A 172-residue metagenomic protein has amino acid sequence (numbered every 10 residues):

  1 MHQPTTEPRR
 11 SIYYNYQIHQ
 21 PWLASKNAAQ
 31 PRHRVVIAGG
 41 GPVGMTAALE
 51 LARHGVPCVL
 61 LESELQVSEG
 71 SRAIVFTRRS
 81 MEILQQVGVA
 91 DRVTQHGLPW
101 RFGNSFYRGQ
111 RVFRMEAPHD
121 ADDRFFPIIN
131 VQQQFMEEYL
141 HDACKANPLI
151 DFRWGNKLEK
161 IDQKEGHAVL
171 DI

Functional and structural regions predicted by a protein language model:
M1-V35, E50-H54: Extreme N-terminal leader/targeting segments of oxidoreductases
T5-E7, E69-K145, R153-G155, E159-D162: Active-site-adjacent segment of FAD-dependent monooxygenases/related oxidoreductases
Q30-L60, L65: N-terminal Rossmann-like FAD-binding beta1-loop-alpha1 element of flavoenzymes
P31-H33, W154-N156, G166-A168: Short beta-strand or tight-loop elements that sit immediately N-terminal to catalytic metal-binding acidic residues
R32, G55, P99-F102, F125 (+1 more regions): A structure-centric signal for secondary-structure junctions around beta-strands
I37-A38, Q132, L158, L170: Short hydrophobic core segments
G55, G88, L149: Short glycine-rich hinge loops at helix-strand junctions in the catalytic core of two-component histidine kinases
D162-I172: Conserved beta-strand-loop-beta-strand element in the redox core of flavoprotein oxidoreductases
